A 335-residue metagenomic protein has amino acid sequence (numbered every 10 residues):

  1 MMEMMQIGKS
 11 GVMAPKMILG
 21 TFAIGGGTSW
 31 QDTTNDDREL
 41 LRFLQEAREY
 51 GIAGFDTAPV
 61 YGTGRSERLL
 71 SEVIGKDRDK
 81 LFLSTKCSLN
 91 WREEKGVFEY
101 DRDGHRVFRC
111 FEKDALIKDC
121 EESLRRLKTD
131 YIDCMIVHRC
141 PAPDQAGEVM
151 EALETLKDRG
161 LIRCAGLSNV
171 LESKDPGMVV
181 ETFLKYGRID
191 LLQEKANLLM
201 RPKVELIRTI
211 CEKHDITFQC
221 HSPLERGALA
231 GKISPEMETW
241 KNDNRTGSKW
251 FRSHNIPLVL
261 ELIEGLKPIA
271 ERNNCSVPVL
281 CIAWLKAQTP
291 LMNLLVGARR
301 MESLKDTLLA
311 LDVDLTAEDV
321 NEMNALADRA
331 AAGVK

Functional and structural regions predicted by a protein language model:
M1-F82: N-terminal binding-site loop/beta-alpha segment at the start of enzyme catalytic domains that lines or forms
K9, S71-R78, L124-K128, E154-D158 (+1 more regions): Acidic (Asp/Glu)-rich catalytic clusters
K16, G54, Y131-C134, R163-C164 (+2 more regions): Residues at the N-termini of beta-strands
I24-R38, D101-I117, H138, P143 (+1 more regions): Active-site mouth loops of central-metabolism enzymes
T33-A47, R109-L127, S173-T182: Short, acidic/polar
R38, C140-V334: Beta/alpha (TIM)-barrel catalytic core signal, keyed to glycine-rich beta->alpha loops juxtaposed to Asp/Glu that bind
K80-R92, E194: A short, structured active-site edge motif that brings together acidic residues
L124-Q145: Active-site groove signature of glycoside hydrolases
